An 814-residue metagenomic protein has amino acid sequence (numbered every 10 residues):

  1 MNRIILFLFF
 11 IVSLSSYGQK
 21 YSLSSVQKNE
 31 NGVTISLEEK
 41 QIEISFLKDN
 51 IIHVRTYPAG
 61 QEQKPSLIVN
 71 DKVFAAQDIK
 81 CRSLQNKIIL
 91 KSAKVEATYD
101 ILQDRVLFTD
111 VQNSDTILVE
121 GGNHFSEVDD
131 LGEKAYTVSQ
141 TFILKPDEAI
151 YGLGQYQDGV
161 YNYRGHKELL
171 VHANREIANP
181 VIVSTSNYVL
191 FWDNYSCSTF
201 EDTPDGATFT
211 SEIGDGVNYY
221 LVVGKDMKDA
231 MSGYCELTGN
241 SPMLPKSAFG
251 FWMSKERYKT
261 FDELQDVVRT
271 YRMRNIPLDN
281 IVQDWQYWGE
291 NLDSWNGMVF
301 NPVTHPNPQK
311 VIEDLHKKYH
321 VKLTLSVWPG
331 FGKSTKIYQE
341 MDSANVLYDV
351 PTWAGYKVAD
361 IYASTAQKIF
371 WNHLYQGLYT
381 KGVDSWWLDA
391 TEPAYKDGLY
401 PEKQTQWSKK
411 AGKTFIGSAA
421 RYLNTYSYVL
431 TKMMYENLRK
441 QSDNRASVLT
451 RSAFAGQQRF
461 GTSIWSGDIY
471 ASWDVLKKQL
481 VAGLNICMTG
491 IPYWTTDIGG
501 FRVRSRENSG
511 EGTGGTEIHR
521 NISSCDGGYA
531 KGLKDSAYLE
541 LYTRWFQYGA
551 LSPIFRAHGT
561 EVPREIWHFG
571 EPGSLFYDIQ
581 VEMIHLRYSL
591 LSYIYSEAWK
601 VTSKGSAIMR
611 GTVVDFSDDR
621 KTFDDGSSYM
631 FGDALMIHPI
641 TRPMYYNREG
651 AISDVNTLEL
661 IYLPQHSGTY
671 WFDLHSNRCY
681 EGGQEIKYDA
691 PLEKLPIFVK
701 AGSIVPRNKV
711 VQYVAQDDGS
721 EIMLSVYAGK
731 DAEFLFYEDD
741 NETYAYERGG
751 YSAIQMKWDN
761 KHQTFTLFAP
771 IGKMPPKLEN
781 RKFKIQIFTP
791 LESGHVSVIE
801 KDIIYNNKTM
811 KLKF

Functional and structural regions predicted by a protein language model:
M1, G32-V33, I594: Intervening/peripheral non-core polypeptide segments
M1-S22: Bacterial Sec-dependent N-terminal signal peptides
S13, P65-V69, F300, Y629 (+2 more regions): Aromatic-residue hotspot detector
Y17-S247, S254-E256, F261-E263, V268-R269 (+9 more regions): N-terminal accessory segment at the very beginning of proteins
S114-E693: Catalytic-domain carbohydrate-binding cleft regions of carbohydrate-active enzymes
